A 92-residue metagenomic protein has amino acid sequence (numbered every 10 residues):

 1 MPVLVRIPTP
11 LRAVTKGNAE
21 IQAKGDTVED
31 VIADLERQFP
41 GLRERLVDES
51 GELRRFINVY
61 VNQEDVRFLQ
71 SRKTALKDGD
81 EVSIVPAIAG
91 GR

Functional and structural regions predicted by a protein language model:
M1-R92: Ubiquitin-like/PB1-type beta-grasp interaction modules and other compact soluble beta-rich domains
